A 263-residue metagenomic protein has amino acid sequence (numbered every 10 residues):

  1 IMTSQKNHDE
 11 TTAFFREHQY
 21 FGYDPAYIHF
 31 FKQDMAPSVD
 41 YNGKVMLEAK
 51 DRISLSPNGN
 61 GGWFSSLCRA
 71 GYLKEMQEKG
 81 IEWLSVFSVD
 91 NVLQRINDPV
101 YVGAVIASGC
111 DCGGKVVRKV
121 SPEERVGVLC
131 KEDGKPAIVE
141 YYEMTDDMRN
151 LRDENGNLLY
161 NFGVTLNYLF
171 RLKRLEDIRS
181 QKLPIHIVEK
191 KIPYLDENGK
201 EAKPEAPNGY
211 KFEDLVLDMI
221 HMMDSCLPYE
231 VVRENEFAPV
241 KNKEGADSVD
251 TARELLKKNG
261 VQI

Functional and structural regions predicted by a protein language model:
I1-I81, V261-I263: Conserved N-terminal catalytic core of the sugar/cofactor nucleotidyltransferase
H8-D9, V92-Q94: Short, active-site-adjacent cap segments at secondary-structure transitions
M76, G80-S85, L93-N97, V102-Q262: Catalytic core of tubulin tyrosine ligase-like
V89: Short acidic donor-binding/metal-coordinating loop in glycosyltransferase active sites
